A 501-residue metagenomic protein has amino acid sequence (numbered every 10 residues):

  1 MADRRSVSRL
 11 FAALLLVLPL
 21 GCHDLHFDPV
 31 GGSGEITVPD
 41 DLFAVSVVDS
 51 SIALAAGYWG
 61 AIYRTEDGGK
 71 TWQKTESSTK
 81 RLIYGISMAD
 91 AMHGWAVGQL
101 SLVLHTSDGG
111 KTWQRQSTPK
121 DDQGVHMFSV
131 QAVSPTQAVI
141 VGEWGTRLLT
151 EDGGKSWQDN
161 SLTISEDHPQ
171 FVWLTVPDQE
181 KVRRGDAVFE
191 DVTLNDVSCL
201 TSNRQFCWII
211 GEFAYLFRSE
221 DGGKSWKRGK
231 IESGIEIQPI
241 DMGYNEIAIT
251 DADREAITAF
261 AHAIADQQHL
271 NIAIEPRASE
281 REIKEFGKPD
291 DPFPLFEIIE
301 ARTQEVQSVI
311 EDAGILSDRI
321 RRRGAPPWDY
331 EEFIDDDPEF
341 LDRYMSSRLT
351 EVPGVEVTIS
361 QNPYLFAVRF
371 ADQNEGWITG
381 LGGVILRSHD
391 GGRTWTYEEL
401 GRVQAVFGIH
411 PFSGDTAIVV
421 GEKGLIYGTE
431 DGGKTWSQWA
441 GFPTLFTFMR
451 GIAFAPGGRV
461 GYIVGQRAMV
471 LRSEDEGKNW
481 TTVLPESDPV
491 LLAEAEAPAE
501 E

Functional and structural regions predicted by a protein language model:
A2-F11: Bacterial N-terminal signal peptides that target proteins for export
F11-P19: Bacterial N-terminal signal peptides
C22-I235, E255, A259, D266 (+1 more regions): Residue-level hotspots at or immediately adjacent to binding/recognition sites across diverse folds
T79, D253, L295-T303, R402: Short, conserved glycine- and acidic-residue-centered signature motifs in active-site or ligand-binding loops
L100, R277-S279, A325-P327: Solvent-exposed coil/turn segments that connect beta secondary-structure elements in extracytoplasmic/periplasmic
E232-Q268, P276-E297, E351: Short, solvent-exposed beta-strand/turn patches at coil↔beta or beta↔helix junctions that act as interaction loops
F260, D266-L270, E282-P289, A301-P363 (+1 more regions): Periplasmic OmpA/Pal-like peptidoglycan-binding modules at the C-termini of bacterial envelope proteins
